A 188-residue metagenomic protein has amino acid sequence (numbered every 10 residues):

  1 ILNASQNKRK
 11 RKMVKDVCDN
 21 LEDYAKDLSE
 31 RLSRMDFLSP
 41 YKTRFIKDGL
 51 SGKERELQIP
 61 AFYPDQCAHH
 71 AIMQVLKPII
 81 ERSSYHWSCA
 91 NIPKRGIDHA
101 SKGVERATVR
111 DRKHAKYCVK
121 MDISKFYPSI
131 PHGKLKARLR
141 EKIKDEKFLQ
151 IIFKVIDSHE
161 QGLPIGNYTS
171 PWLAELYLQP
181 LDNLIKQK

Functional and structural regions predicted by a protein language model:
I1-K26: Non-catalytic, polymerase-adjacent accessory regions of viral genome-replication enzymes
M13-D16, S39-I46, R82-C89, K116-M121 (+1 more regions): Short coil/turn segments at secondary-structure boundaries
V14, C18, K94, L163 (+2 more regions): Conserved phosphate/pyrophosphate-binding and hydrolysis machinery centered on Walker-type P-loop NTPases, extending
E22, K26, D65-M73, D98 (+4 more regions): Non-catalytic, well-ordered alpha-helical scaffold segments
R31-K53, C67, K144-S158: Reverse-transcriptase-like RNA-dependent polymerase core
E54-Y85, E160-Q187: Conserved pre-motif C helix in the palm subdomain of viral-like polymerases
H69, M73-P128: Active-site-proximal segment of RNA-dependent polymerases
R106-K188: Conserved polymerase palm-domain catalytic core
